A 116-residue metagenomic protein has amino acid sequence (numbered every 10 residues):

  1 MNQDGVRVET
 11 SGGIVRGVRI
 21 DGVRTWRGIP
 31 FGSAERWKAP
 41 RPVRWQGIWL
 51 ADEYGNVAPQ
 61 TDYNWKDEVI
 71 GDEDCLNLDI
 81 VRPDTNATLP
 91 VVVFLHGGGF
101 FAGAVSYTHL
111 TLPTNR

Functional and structural regions predicted by a protein language model:
M1-L110: Non-catalytic accessory segments of hydrolases
T111-R116: Short "domain-exit" segments at the C-terminal end of structured domains
